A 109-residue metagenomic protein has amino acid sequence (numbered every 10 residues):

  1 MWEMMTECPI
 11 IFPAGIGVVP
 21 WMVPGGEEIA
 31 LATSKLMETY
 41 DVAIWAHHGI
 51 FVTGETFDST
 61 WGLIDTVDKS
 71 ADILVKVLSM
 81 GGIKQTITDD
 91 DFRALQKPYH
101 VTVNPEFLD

Functional and structural regions predicted by a protein language model:
M1-D109: Glycine-rich flexible loops
